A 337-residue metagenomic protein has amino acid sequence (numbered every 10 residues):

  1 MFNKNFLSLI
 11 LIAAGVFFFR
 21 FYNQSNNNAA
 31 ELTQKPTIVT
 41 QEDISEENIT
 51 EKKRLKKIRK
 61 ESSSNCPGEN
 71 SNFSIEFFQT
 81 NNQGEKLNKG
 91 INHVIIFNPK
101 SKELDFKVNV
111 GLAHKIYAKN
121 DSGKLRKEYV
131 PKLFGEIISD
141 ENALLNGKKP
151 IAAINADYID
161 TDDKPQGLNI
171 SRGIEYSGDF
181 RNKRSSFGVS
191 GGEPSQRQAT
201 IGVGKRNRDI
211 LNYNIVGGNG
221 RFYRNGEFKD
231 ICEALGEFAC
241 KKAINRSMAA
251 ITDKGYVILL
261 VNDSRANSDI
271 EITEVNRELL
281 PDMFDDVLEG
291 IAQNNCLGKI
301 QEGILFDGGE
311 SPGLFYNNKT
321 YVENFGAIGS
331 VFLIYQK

Functional and structural regions predicted by a protein language model:
M1-N3: N-terminal hydrophobic targeting signals that begin at the initiator methionine
N5-L9, G15-S186, G192: Zymogen propeptides
N98-K100, D162, G188-R197, R224-N225 (+3 more regions): Short acidic-glycine loop/turn motifs at beta-strand connectors
N109-Y117, T200-N207, V261-N267: Short, solvent-exposed aromatic-acidic interface loops
I116-N120, K205-N212, S268-E278: A short, polar/proline- and glycine-enriched secondary-structure boundary/capping micro-motif
A152-A156, Q196, E302-F306: General beta-strand structural signal in soluble alpha/beta enzymes
N155, I159-K242: Active-site-adjacent helix-turn-beta-strand microarchitecture at beta-sheet edges that either contains or buttresses
D163-R181, C232, E237-K337: Conserved, well-ordered active-site substructure
